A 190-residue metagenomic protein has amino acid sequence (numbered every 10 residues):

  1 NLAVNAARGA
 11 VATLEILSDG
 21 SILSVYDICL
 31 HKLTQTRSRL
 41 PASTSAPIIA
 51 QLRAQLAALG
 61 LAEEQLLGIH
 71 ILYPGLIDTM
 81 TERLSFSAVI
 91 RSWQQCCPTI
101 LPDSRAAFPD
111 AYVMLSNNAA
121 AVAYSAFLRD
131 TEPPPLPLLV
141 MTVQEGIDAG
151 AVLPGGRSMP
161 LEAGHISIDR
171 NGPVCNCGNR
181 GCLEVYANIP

Functional and structural regions predicted by a protein language model:
L2-Q35, L139-G155: Gly/Thr-rich phosphate-binding beta-strand-loop-beta motif of the actin/hexokinase/Hsp70
S21, L67, L136, E145-I147 (+2 more regions): Change "...and in nucleic-acid phosphodiester-cleaving endonucleases..." to "...and in nucleic-acid processing enzymes
Y26, I77-D78, V152, I168: Hydrophobic alpha-helical segments, especially N-terminal targeting/anchoring helices
L30-H31, E82, G156, G172: Detector for glycine-centered tight turns/loop "hinges" at secondary-structure junctions
K32-A57, L61-P137, E162: Glycine-rich phosphate-binding loop and adjoining helix at the ATP-binding site of ATP-dependent phosphoryl-transfer
Y73-G75, Q144-I147, G172, G181: Glycine-rich beta-alpha junction loops
M159-I168: Short, intrinsically disordered, charge-biased short linear motifs at domain edges
I168-P190: Active-site core segments that coordinate phosphate-bearing ligands/cofactors across diverse enzyme families
